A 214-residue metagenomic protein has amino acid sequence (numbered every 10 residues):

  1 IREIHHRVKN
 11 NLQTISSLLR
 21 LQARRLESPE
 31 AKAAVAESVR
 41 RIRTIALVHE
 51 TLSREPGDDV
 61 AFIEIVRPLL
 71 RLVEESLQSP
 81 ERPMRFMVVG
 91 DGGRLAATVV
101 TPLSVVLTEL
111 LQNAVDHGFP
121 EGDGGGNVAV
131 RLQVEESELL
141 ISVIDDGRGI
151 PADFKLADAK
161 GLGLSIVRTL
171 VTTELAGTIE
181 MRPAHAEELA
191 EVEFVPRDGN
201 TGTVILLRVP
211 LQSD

Functional and structural regions predicted by a protein language model:
I1, E27, V60, L77-E109 (+2 more regions): Conserved short strand/loop->alpha-helix "switch" segment adjacent to the catalytic nucleotide/phosphoryl-transfer site
R2-Q13, S17, L21: Conserved phosphoacceptor histidine of two-component systems
L19-A33, P56: Short acidic helix/loop segment immediately C-terminal to the autophosphorylated histidine in two-component histidine
V35-R43, L47, T51, D59-S76 (+1 more regions): Short beta-to-alpha transition helix within the HATPase_c
G125-S137: Short beta-strand/loop element within the Bergerat-fold HATPase_c
L139-S165: Glycine-rich/acidic phosphate-handling loop/turn and adjacent ATP-lid/helix of nucleotide-binding kinase/ATPase domains
V171-T172: Detector for a conserved hydrophobic position within an alpha-helical segment of the HATPase_c
L175-R197: Glycine-rich ATP-binding loops of the HATPase_c
